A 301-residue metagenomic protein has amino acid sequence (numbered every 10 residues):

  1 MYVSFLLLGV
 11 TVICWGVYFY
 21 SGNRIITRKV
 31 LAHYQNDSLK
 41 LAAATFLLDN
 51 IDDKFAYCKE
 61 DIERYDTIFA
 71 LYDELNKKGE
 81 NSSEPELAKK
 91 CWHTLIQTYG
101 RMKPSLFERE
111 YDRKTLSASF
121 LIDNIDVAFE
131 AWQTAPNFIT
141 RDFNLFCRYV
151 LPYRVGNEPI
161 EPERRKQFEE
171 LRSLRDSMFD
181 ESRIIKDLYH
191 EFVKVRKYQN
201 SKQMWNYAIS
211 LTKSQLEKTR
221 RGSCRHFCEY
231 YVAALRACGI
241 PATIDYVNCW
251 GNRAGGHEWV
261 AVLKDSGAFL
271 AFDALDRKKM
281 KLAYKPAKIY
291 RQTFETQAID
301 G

Functional and structural regions predicted by a protein language model:
Y2-K194, A237, S266-L270, I289-G301: N-terminal accessory/pre-domain segments preceding catalytic cores
Y18, H33, L174-E191, K202-S214 (+2 more regions): Hydrophobic/aromatic-rich core segments of domains that either
I160, K197-M204: A structural motif
